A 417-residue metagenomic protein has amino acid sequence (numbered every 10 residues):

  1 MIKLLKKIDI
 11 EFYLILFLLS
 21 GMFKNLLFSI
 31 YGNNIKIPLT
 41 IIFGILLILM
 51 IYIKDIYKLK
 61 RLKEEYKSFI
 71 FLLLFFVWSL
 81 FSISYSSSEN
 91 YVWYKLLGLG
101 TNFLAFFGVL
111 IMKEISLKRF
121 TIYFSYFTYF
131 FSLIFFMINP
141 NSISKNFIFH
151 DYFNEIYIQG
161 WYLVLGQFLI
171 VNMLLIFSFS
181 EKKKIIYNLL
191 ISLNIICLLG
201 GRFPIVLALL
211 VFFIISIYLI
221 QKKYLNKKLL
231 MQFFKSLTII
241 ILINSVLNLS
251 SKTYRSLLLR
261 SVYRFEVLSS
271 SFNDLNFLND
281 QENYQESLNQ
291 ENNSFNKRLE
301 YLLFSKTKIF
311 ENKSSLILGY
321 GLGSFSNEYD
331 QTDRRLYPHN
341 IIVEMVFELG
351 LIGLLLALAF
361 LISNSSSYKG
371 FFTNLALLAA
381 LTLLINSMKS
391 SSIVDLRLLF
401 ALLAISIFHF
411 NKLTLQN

Functional and structural regions predicted by a protein language model:
M1-I10, K182-K183, S367-F372, L403-N417: A juxtamembrane structural motif centered on a specific transmembrane helix
M1-K54, V77-S86, N139, L383: N-terminal signal-anchor transmembrane segment
I45-I48, A376-N386, I393-N417: Transmembrane alpha-helices of multi-pass inner-membrane enzymes
K67-F76, S88-M112, Y123, F130 (+2 more regions): Aromatic-anchored transmembrane helix interface
K118-N146, Y157-K222, S245, L381: Alpha-helical transmembrane segments of multi-pass inner-membrane proteins
Y126, Y218-L229, E348-L384: Hydrophobic transmembrane alpha-helices and their immediate junctions
M137-N139, L198, L219-N289, T307-E311: A membrane-periplasm/extracellular boundary helix in multi-pass inner-membrane enzymes that assemble envelope glycans
S287-L349: Long extracytoplasmic/lumenal interhelical loops at the membrane interface of multi-pass membrane proteins
